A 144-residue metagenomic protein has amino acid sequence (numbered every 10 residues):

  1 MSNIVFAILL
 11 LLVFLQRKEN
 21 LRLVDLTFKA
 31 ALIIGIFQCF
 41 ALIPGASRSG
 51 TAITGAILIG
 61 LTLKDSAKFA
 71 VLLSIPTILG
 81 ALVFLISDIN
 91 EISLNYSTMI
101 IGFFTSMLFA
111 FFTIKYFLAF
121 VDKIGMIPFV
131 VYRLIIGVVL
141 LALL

Functional and structural regions predicted by a protein language model:
M1-L144: Multi-pass membrane proteins that catalyze or facilitate reactions on polyprenyl-/lipid-phosphate substrates and their
